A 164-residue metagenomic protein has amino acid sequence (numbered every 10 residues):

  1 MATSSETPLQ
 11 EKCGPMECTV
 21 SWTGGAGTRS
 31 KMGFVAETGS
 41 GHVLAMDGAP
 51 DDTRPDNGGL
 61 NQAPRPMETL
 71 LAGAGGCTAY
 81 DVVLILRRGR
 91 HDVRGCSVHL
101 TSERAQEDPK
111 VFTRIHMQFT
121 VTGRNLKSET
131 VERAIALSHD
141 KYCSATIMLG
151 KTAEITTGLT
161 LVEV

Functional and structural regions predicted by a protein language model:
M1-A72, V83-V164: Extended beta-strand/beta-hairpin segments
